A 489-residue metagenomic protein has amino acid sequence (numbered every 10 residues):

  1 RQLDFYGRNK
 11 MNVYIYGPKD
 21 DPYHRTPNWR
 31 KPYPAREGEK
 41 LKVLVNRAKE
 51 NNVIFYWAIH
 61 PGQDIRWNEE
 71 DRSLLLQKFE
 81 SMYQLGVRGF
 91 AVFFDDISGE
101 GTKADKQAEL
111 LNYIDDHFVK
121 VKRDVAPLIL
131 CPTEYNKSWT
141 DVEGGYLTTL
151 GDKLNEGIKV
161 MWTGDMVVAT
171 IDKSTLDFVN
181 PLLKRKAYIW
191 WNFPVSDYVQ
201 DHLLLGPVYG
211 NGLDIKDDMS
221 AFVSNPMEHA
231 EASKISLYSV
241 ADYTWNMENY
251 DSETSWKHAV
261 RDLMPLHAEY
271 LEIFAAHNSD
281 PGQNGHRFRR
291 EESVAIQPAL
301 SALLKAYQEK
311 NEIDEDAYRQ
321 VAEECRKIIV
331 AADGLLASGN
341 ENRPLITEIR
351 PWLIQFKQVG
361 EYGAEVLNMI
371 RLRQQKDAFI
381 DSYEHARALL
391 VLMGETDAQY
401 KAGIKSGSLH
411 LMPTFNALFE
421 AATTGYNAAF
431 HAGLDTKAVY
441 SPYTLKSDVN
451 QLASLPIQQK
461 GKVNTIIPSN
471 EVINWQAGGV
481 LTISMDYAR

Functional and structural regions predicted by a protein language model:
R1-V160: Aromatic-lined carbohydrate-binding surfaces of glycoside hydrolases
P34, N68, A104, D165 (+6 more regions): Hydrophobic alpha-helical scaffolding
K78, L85, I97-K257: Catalytic-core regions of glycoside hydrolase
P132-T133, L345, P468: Intrinsically disordered, low-complexity regions enriched in Ser/Pro/Gly/Gln/His and often acidic
I235-N246, G360-L367, D377, I483-Y487: Short, Φ-rich (hydrophobic/aromatic) sequence segments
W256-G425: C-terminal non-catalytic alpha-helical accessory regions
L392-E395, T414-R489: Disordered, acidic Ser/Thr/Pro-rich linker "stalks" and the adjacent N-terminal cap of the next globular domain
